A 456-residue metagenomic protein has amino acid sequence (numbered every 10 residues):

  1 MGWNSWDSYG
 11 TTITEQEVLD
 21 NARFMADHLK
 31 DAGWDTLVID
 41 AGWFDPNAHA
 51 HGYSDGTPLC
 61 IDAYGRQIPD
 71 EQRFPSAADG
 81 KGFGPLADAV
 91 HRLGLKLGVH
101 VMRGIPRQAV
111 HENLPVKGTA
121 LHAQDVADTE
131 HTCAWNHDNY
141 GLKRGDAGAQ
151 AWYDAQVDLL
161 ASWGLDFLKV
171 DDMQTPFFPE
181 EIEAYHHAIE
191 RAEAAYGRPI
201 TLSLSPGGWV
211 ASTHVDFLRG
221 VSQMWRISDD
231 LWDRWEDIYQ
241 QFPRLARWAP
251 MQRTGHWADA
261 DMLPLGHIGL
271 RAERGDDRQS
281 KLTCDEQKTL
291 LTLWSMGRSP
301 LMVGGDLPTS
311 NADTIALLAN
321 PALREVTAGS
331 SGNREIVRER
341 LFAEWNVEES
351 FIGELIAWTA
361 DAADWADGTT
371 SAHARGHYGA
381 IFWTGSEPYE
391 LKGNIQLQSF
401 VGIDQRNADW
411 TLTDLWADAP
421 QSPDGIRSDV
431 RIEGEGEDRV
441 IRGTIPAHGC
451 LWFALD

Functional and structural regions predicted by a protein language model:
M1-L19, F24, I200, W209: N-terminal module-boundary/linker segments of secreted carbohydrate-active enzymes
M1-S5, D35-D40, L97-V101, A161 (+7 more regions): Structural recognition of the beta-strand scaffold that forms the well-ordered cores of secreted hydrolase catalytic
W6-S8, G42-F44, M102-P106, M173-T175 (+2 more regions): Active-site beta-loop-alpha junctions enriched in small/polar residues
M25-A161, L165-F167, D172, P179: Aromatic-lined carbohydrate-binding/catalytic grooves of carbohydrate-active enzymes
D125-H131, K143-G145, A151, A195 (+1 more regions): Glycan-recognition surfaces
T292-N346: Catalytic cores of secreted or luminal carbohydrate-active enzymes
W294-G297, M302-G304, E344-I403: Carbohydrate-binding surface patches
R375-G376, I381-D456: C-terminal beta-sandwich/jelly-roll accessory domains of carbohydrate-active enzymes
